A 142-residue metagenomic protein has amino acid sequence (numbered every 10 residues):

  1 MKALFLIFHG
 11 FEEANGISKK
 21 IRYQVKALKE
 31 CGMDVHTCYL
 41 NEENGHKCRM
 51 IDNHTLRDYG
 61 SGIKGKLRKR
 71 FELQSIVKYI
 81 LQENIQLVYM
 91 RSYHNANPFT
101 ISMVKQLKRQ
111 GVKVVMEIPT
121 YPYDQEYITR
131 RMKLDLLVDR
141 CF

Functional and structural regions predicted by a protein language model:
M1-N44, Q82-E83, Q110: N-terminal subdomain of nucleotide-sugar transferases
F8, S92-Y93, E117-P122: Histidine-centered beta-alpha loop that forms part of the nucleotide-sugar donor binding/catalytic region in diverse
G16-S18, K47-I51, T100-S102, E126-R130: Short aromatic-enriched loop/helix-cap "lid" or pocket-rim segments at secondary-structure transitions that line
K26, Q74, P98, S102-Q110 (+2 more regions): Membrane-proximal helix-turn-helix segments that form the acceptor-binding/catalytic region of lipid-linked
H36-C38, R57, V115: Hydrophobic/aromatic beta-strand patches that form the interior of the parallel beta-sheet core in alpha/beta enzyme
Y39-N41, G60, P122: Residue-level recognition of beta-strand->loop/alpha-helix junctions
N44-K78, M90-S92, T129-L134: A short, charged, and often flexible helix/loop element on the N-terminal side of the glycosyltransferase catalytic
V77-P98, V112-V115: Short N-terminal targeting/anchoring amphipathic segment
